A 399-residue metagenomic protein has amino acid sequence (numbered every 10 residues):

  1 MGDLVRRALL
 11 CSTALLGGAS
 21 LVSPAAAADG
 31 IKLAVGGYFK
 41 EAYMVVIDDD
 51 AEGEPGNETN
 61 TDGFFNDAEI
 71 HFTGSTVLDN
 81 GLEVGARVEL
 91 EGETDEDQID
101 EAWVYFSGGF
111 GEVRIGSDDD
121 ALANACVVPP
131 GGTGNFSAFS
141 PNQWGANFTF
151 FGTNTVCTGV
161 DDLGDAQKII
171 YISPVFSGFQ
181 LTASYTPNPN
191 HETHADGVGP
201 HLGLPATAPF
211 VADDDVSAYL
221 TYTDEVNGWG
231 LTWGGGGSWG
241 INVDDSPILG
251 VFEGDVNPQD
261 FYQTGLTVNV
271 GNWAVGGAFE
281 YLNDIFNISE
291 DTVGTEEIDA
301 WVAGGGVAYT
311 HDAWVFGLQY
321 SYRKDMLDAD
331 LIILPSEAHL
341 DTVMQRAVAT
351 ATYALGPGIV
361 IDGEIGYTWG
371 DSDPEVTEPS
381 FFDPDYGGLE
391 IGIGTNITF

Functional and structural regions predicted by a protein language model:
M1-A27: Gram-negative bacterial Sec-dependent N-terminal signal peptides
A28-V45, E58-H191, A212-D214, T221-E225: Outer membrane beta-barrel
L33-E41, N80, V84-A86, V113 (+10 more regions): Transmembrane beta-strands of outer-membrane beta-barrel proteins
E41-I47, L90-T94, D119-A121, Y185-P189 (+8 more regions): Transmembrane beta-strands of outer-membrane beta-barrel pores
E54-T59, V156, V198-T207, I248-E253 (+3 more regions): Extracellular loop and loop/strand-boundary signature of outer-membrane beta-barrel proteins
F65-E69, Q98-E101, G164-A166, D215-S217 (+4 more regions): Transmembrane beta-barrel architecture of outer-membrane proteins
D213, S217-A354: Detector for outer-membrane/organellar transmembrane beta-barrel domains, recognizing the amphipathic beta-strand
Y386-F399: Outer-membrane beta-barrel "beta-signal"
